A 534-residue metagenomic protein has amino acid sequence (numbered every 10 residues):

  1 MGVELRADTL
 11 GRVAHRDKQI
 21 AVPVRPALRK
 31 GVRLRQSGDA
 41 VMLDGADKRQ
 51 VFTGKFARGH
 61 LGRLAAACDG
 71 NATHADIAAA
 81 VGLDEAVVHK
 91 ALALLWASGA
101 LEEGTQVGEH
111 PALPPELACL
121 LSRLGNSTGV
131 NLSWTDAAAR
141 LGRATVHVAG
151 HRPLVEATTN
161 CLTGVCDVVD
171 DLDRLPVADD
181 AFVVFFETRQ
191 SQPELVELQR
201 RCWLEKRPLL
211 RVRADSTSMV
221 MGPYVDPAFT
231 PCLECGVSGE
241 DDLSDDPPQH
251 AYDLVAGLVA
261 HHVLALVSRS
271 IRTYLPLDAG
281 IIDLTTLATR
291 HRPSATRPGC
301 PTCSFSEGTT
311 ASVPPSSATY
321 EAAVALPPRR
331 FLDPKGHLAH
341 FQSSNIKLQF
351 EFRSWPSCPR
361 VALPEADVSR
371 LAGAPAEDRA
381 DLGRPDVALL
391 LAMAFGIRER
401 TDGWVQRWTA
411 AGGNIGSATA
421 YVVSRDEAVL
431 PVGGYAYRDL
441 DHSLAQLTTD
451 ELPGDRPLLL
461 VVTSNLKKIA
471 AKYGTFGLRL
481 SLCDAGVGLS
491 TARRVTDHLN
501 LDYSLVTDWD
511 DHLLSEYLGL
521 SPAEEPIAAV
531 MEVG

Functional and structural regions predicted by a protein language model:
M1-A67, P111-A137, G142-R143, F331 (+2 more regions): Acidic, low-complexity/disordered tracts enriched in E/D and polar residues
G2, L175-I271, L284, S294: E1/E1-like adenylate-forming module used to activate ubiquitin-like modifiers and sulfur-carrier proteins
A66-D76: Short capping segments at the starts of secondary-structure elements
V81-L94: Short amphipathic alpha-helical interaction segments
W96-G108: A short, conserved structural fragment
V107-G142, I281-T491, V495-G534: N-terminal accessory segments that position/regulate proteins before the catalytic core
L124-C166, A256: Glycine-rich adenosine-cofactor-binding loop
T158-D180: A short, well-structured beta->alpha microelement
